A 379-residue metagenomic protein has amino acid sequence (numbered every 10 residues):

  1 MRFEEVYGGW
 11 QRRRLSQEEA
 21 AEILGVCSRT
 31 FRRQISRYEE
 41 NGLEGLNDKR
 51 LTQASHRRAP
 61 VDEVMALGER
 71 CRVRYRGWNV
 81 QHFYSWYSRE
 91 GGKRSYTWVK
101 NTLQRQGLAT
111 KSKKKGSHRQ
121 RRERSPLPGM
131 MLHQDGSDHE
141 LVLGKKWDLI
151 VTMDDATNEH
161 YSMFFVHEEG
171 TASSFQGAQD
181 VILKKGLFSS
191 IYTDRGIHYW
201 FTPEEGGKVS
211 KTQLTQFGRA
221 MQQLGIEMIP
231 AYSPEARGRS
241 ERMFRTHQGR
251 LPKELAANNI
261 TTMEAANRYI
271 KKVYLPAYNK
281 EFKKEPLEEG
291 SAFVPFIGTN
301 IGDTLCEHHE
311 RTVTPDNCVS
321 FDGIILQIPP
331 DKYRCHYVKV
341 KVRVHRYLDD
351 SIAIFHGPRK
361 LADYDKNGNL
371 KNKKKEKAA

Functional and structural regions predicted by a protein language model:
M1-L15, M65-R74: Short, amphipathic alpha-helical "recognition" segments used to contact nucleic acids or chromatin
E18-L24, F83, Y87: Short alpha-helical "recognition helix" segments of helix-turn-helix
R29, R33, T97: Key DNA-contact positions within bacterial/archaeal DNA-binding proteins
L43-Q134, H139-E140, K208, T212 (+1 more regions): Basic, flexible linker segments flanking DNA-binding modules in nucleic acid-interacting mobile-element proteins
K93, T97, N101-E159, H167-F188 (+2 more regions): Mobile-element integrase/transposase regions, centering on the N-terminal DNA-binding/Zn-coordinating module
I182-V209, A231-P234: Acidic/histidine-rich, metal-coordinating catalytic segments
S210, Q216-E288, A292-T304: Charged alpha-helix within mobile-element recombinases
K272-A379: C-terminal, beta-rich DNA-binding module of retroviral/retroelements integrases
